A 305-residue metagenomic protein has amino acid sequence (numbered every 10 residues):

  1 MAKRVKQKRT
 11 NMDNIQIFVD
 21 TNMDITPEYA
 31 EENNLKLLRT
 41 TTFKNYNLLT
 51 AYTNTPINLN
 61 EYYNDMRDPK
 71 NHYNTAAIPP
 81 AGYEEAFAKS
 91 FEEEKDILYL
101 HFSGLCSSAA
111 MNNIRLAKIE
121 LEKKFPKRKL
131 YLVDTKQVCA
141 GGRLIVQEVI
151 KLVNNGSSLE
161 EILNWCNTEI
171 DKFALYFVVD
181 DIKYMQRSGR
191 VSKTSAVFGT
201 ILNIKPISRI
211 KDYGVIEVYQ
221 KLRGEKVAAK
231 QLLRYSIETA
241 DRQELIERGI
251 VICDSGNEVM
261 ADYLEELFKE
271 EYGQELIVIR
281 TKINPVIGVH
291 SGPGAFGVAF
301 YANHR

Functional and structural regions predicted by a protein language model:
M1-N11: N-terminal amphipathic/basic-hydrophobic helices that include classical n-h-c signal peptides and signal-anchor
R9-N14, N22-A30, L35-L49, C106-I119 (+3 more regions): Mixed-charge interfacial surface used for oligomerization/domain docking and macromolecular partner engagement
N47-S107, N113-K123: Class I S-adenosyl-L-methionine
